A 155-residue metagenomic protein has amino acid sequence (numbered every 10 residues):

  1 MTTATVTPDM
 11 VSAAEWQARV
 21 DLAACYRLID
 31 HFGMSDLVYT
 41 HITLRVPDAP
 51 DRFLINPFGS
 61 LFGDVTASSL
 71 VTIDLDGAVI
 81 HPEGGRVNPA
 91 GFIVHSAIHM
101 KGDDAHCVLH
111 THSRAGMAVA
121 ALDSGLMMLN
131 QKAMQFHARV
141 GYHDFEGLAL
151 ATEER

Functional and structural regions predicted by a protein language model:
M1-R155: Glycine-rich flexible loops
